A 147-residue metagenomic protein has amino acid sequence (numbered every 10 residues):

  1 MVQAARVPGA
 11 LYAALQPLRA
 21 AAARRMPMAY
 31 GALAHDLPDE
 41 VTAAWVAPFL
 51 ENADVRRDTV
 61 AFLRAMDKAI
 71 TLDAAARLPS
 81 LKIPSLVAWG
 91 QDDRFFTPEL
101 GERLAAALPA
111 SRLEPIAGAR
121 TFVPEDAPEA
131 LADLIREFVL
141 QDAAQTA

Functional and structural regions predicted by a protein language model:
M1-L108, P115, P124, V139-A143: Flexible "cap/lid" subdomain of the alpha/beta-hydrolase fold that forms the substrate-access gate
A119-A132: Catalytic histidine-centered segment of alpha/beta-hydrolase-like enzymes
A132-R136, L140: Two-component system phosphotransfer/interaction surface
D133, A144-A147: Short, intrinsically disordered terminal tails adjacent to the first/last structured region
